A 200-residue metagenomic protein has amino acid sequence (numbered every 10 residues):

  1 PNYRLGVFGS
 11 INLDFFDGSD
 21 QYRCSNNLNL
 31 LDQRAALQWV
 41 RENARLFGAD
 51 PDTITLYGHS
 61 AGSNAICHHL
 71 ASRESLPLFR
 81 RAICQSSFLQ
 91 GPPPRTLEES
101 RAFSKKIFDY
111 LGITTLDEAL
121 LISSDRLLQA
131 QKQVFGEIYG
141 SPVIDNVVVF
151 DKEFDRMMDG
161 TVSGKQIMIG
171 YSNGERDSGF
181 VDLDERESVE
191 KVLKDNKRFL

Functional and structural regions predicted by a protein language model:
P1-R34, E42-L46: Cap/lid segment of the alpha/beta-hydrolase catalytic domain
R4, P51, G58-A61, R73 (+1 more regions): Catalytic nucleophile serine of serine hydrolases, specifically the conserved "nucleophile elbow" pentapeptide
L28, V40, F47-S60: Alpha/beta-hydrolase fold nucleophile elbow
D32, D50, I144-D145: Acidic/polar residues in short coil/turn loops that connect beta-strands within repeat-based beta-sheet scaffolds
Q33-A36, S100: Alpha-helical packing segments of well-folded alpha/beta enzyme cores
E42, L76, R81, Q85-D195: Substrate-access "cap/lid" subdomains that shape and gate the entrance to catalytic or ligand-binding pockets
A49-D52, N64-I66, F79, I113-L116: Short secondary-structure junction motifs
S63-S75: Short glycine-enriched nucleophile-adjacent loop and the immediately C-terminal alpha-helix near the catalytic center
